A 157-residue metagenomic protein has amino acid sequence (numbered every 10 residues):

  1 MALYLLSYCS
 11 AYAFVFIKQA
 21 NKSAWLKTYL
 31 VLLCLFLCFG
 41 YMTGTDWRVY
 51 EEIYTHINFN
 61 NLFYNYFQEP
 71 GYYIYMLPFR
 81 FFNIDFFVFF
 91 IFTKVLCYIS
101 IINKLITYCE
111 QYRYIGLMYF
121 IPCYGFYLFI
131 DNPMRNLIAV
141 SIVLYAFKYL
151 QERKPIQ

Functional and structural regions predicted by a protein language model:
A2-F14, V31-L32, F92-C97, M134-I142: Membrane-embedded alpha-helical segments of multi-pass membrane proteins, especially the transmembrane helices
A13-K22: Short, hydrophobic transmembrane alpha-helix segments
S23-K27, L105-C123: Transmembrane-helix signature of polytopic, membrane-embedded enzymes that assemble or transfer cell-envelope glycans
S23-L30, C34-N61: Extracytoplasmic loop-helix module adjacent to an early transmembrane segment
R48-I84: Short hydrophobic/aromatic helix or loop-helix immediately within or flanking a transmembrane segment in polytopic
F92-C109: Transmembrane-helix motifs of polytopic, lipid-linked glycan transferases
R113-P133, L137-L144: Membrane-embedded helix bundles of polyisoprenyl
V143-I156: Membrane-interface transmembrane helices that cradle and orient dolichyl/undecaprenyl
